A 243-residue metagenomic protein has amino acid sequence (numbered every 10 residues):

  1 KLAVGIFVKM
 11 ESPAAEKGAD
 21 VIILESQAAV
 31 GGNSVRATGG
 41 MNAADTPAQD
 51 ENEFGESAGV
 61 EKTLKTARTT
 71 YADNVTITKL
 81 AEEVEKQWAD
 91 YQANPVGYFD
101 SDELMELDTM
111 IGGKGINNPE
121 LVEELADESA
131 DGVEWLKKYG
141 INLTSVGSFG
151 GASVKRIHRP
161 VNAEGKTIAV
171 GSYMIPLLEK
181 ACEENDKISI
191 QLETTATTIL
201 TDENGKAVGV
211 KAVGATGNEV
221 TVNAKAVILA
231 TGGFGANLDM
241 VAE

Functional and structural regions predicted by a protein language model:
K1, D45, T231-G232: Glycine-rich, N-terminal phosphate-binding loop of Rossmann-like dinucleotide-binding domains
K1-I23: N-terminal Rossmann-like FAD-binding beta1-loop-alpha1 element of flavoenzymes
E16-A37, E53-E56: Glycine-rich FAD pyrophosphate-binding loop
G32-R36, P47, E53, S148 (+2 more regions): Short, solvent-exposed loop/turn and secondary-structure capping segments
R36-T76, N94, S101: N-terminal glycine-rich dinucleotide-binding loop that anchors FAD/FMN and/or NAD(P) in oxidoreductases
R68-V75, K86-V96, I111-G113, I168: Aromatic-residue-lined binding/catalytic grooves and analogous aromatic/hydrophobic interfacial grooves in multimeric
D100-N218, N237-M240: Conserved redox-cofactor binding core of oxidoreductases
A215-N218, V222-E243: Glycine-rich loop(s) and the adjacent beta-strand/alpha-helix scaffold that form part
